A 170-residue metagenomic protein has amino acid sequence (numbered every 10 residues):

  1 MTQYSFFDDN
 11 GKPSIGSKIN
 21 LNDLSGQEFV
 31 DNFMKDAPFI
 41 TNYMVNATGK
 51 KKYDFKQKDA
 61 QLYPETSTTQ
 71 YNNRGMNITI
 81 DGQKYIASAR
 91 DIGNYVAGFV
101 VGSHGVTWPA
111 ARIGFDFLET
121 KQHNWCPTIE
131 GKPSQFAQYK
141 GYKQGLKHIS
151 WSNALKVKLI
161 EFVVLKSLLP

Functional and structural regions predicted by a protein language model:
M1-F99, S103-I113: Glycine-rich short-loop/terminal segments
A111-P170: Active-site or metal-binding loop neighborhoods of secreted/extracellular toxin and effector enzymes
